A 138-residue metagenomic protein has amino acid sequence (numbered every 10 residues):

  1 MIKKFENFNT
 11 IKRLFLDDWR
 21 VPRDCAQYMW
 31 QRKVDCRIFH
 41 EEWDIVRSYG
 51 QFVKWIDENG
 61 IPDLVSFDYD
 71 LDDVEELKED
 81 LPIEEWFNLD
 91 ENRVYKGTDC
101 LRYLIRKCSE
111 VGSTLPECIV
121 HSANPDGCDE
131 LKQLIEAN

Functional and structural regions predicted by a protein language model:
M1-N138: Catalytic phosphate/metal-binding cores of nucleic-acid and nucleotide-processing enzymes, i.e., regions that mediate
